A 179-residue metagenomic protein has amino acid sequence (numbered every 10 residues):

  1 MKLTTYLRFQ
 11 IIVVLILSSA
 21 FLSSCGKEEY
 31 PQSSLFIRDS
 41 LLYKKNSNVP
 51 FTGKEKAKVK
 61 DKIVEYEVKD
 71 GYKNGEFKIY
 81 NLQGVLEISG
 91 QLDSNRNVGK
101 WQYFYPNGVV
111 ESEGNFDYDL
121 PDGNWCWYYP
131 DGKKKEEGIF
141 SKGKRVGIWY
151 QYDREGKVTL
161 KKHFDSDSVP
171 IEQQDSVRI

Functional and structural regions predicted by a protein language model:
K2-I12: Bacterial N-terminal signal peptides that target proteins for export
L3-T4, L17, V158: Intrinsically disordered/low-complexity terminal segments and short unstructured peptides
T4-T5, A20, A57: A sequence-composition feature that detects small, non-aromatic residues
Q10-A20: Bacterial N-terminal signal peptides
C25-Y105, V109-W127, K133-S141, V146-Q151 (+1 more regions): Periodic aromatic/glycine/histidine/acidic cluster detector with a strong bias toward beta-strand repeat architectures
